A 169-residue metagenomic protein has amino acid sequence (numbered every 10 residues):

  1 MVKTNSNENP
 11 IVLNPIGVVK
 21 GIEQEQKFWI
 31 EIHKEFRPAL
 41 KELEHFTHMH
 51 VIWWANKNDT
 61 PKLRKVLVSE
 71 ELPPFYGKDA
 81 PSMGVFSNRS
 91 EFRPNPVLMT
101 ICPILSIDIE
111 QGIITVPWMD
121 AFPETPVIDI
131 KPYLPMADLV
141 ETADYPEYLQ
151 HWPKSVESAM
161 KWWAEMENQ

Functional and structural regions predicted by a protein language model:
M1-M99, S106-Q169: Cys-His-centered catalytic/binding microenvironment captured across papain-like cysteine peptidases and homologous
